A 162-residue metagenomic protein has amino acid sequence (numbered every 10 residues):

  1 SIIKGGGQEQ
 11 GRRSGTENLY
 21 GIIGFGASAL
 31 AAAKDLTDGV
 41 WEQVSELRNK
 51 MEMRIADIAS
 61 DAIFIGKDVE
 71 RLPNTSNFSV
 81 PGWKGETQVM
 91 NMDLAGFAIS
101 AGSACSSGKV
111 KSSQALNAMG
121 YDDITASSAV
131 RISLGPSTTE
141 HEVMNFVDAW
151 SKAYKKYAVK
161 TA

Functional and structural regions predicted by a protein language model:
S1-A162: Pyridoxal 5′-phosphate
